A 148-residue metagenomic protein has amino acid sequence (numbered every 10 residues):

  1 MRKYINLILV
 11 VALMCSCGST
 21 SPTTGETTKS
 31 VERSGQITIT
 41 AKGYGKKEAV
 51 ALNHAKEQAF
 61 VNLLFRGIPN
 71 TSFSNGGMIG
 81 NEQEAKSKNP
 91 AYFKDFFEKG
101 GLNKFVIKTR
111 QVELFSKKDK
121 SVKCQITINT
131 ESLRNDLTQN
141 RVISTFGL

Functional and structural regions predicted by a protein language model:
M1-C17: Sec-dependent bacterial lipoprotein signal peptides
C17-L148: Domain-level marker for long, solvent-exposed, non-transmembrane regions
